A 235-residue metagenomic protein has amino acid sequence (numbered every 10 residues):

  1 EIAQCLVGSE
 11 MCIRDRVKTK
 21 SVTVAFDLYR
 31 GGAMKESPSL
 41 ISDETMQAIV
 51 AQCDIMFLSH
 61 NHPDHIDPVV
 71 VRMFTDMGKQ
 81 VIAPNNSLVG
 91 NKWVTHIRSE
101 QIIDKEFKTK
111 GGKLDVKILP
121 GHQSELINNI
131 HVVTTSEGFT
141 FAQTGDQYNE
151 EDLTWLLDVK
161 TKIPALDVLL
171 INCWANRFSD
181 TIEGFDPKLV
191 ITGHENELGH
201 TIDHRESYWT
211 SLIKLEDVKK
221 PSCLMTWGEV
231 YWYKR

Functional and structural regions predicted by a protein language model:
E1-G8, I13: Single conserved hydrophobic/aromatic residue that forms the stacking wall/gate of nucleotide- or nucleobase-binding
K18-V24, K105-K117, T134-F141: Beta-strand-turn-beta hairpins that frame and shape the catalytic cleft of phosphate-ester-processing enzymes
T19-F57, P68-V70, Q147-P164: Pre-active-site segment of Zn-dependent metallo-hydrolases
A25-Y29, Q52-D64, I82-N85, F141-Q147 (+4 more regions): Active-site neighborhood of phospho(di)ester-bond hydrolases with catalytic His/Asp-centered motifs
G32-A33, N61-I66, L88-N91, S124-L126 (+4 more regions): Active-site environment of divalent metal-dependent phosphoester hydrolases
E44-E106: Active-site HxH/HxHxD metal-binding segment of metal-dependent hydrolases
K92-D115, H122-E125, W155, E183-R235: Binuclear metal-ion centers of metallo-dependent hydrolases, dominated by the metallo-beta-lactamase
H122-D186: Active-site-proximal loop/helix segments of hydrolase catalytic cores
